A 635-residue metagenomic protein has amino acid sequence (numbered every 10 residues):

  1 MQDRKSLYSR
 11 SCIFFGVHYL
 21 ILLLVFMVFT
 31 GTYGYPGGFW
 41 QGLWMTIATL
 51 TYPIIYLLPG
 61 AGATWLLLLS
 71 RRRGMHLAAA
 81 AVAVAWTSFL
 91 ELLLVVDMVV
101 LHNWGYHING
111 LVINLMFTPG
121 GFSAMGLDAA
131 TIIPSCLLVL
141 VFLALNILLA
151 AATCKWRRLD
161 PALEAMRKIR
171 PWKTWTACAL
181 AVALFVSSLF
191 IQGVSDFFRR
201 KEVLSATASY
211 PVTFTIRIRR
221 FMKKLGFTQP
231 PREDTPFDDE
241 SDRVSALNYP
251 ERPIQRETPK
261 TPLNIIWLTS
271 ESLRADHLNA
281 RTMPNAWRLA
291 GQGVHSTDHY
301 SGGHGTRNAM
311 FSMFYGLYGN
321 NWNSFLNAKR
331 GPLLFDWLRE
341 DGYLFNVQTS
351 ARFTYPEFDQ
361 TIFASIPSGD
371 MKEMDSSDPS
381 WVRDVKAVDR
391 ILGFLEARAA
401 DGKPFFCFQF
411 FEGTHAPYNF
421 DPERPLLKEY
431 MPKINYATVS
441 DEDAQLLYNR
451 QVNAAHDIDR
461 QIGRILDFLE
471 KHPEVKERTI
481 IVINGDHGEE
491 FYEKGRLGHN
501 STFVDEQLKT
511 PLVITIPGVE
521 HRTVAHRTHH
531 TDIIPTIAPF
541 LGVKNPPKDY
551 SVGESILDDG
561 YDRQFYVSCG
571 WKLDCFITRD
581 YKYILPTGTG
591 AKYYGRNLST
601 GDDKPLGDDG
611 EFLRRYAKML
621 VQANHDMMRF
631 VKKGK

Functional and structural regions predicted by a protein language model:
Q2-V212: Transmembrane and membrane-interface helices of multi-pass, inner-membrane envelope-modifying transferases
S6-G16, T49, L143-D160, P171-F198 (+2 more regions): Membrane-interface soluble catalytic domains
A181-N435, G553-E554: Active-site-proximal alpha/beta segments of enzymes that process anionic O-linked groups
T269, Y300, V347-T349, F406-G413 (+6 more regions): Short beta-strand segments
E271-L273, M313, L338, Q409 (+5 more regions): Generic structural signal for small/hydrophobic residues in well-ordered secondary structure, especially within
F325-P332, Q445-I458, T502-L508, V519-P535 (+1 more regions): A short beta-strand-to-alpha-helix junction
D389-E396, M431-T479, M627, V631-G634: A long, amphipathic alpha-helix that forms part of the scaffold/cap immediately adjacent to metal-dependent active
E470-G518: Histidine-centered active-site microenvironments of extracellular/periplasmic hydrolases and transferases
